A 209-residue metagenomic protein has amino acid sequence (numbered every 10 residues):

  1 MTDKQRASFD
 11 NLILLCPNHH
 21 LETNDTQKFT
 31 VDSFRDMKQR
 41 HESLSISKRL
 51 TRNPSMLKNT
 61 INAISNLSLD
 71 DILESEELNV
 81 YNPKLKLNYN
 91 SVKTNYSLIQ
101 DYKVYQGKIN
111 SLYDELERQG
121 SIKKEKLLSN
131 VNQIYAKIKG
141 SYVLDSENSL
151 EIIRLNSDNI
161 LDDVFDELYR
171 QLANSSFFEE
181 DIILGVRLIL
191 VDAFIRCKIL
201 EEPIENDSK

Functional and structural regions predicted by a protein language model:
M1-L12, E22-E42: Histidine-centered nuclease catalytic patch
F9, F29, F34, L50 (+3 more regions): Phenylalanine-focused residue identity feature
L15: The −1 position to Zn-ligating cysteines in a subset of zinc-ribbon hairpins
N18: Short, cysteine/histidine-rich loop/knuckle motifs that typically chelate Zn2+
S33-V80: Glycine- and acidic-residue-rich phosphate-binding/metal-coordinating active-site segment common to enzymes that handle
T60-K209: Long, low-complexity, intrinsically disordered terminal regions
